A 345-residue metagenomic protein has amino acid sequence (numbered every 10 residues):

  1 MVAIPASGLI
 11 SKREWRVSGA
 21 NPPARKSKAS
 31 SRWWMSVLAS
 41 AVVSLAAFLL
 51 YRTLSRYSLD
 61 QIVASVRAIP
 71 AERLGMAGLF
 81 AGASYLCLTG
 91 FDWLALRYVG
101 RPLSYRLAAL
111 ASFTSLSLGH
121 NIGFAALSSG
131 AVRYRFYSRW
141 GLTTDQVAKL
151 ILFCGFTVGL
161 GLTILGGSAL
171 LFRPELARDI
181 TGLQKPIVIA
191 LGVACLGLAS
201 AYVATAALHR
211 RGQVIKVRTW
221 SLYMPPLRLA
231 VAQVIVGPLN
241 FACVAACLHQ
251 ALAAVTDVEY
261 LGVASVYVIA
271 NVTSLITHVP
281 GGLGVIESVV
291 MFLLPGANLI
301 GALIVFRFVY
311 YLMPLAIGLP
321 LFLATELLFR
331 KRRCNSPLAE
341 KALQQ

Functional and structural regions predicted by a protein language model:
V2-F113, L162, L171-L275, G296-G301 (+1 more regions): Predominantly cytoplasmic-facing regulatory/coupling regions of multi-pass membrane proteins
V99, N121-A125, G141, I151: Generic hydrophobic/packing signal
R106-L110, R139-G155, A297-R307: Membrane-interface alpha-helices at helix entry/exit sites of multi-pass transporters
A109-F136: Hydrophobic, aromatic-rich membrane-embedded alpha-helical segments
T114-G123, V266-E287: Transmembrane alpha-helix interface/packing and boundary motifs in multi-pass membrane proteins, characterized by
L116-A125, G155-G167: Mid-bilayer segments of alpha-helical transmembrane spans in multi-pass integral membrane proteins that mediate
A126-R139, S168, T277-L294, I304: Re-entrant/interfacial helical elements at transmembrane boundaries that shape and gate the permeation pathway
T143, F156-L160, A230: Interfacial aromatic "cap" segments that immediately flank transmembrane helices in multipass membrane proteins
